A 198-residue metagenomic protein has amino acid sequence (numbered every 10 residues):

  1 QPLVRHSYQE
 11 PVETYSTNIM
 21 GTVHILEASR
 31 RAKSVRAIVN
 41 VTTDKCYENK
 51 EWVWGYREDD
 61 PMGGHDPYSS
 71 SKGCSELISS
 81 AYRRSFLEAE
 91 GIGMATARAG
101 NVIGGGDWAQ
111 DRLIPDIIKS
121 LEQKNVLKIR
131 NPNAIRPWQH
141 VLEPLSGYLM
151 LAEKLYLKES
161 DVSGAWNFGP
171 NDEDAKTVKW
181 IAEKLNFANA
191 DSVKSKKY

Functional and structural regions predicted by a protein language model:
Q1-A99, E183: N-terminal Rossmann-like NAD(P)+-binding domain of SDR-like oxidoreductases, especially those catalyzing
Q9, T17-M20, D66, W108 (+3 more regions): Residue-level signal for the nucleotide or nucleotide-sugar donor/cofactor binding architecture
I25, Y82, L113-S120, G147-L151: A short, amphipathic alpha-helix embedded in the catalytic core of nucleotide-handling enzymes
E48-K50, G106, K176-T177: A short beta-to-alpha transition loop/helix N-cap that caps and shapes the active-site region
E58-D60, S71-K72, G93-M94, P115-I129 (+1 more regions): C-terminal structured domain segments across diverse proteins
N101, L121-Y198: C-terminal substrate-binding subdomain of Rossmann-fold SDR/epimerase-dehydratase oxidoreductases
